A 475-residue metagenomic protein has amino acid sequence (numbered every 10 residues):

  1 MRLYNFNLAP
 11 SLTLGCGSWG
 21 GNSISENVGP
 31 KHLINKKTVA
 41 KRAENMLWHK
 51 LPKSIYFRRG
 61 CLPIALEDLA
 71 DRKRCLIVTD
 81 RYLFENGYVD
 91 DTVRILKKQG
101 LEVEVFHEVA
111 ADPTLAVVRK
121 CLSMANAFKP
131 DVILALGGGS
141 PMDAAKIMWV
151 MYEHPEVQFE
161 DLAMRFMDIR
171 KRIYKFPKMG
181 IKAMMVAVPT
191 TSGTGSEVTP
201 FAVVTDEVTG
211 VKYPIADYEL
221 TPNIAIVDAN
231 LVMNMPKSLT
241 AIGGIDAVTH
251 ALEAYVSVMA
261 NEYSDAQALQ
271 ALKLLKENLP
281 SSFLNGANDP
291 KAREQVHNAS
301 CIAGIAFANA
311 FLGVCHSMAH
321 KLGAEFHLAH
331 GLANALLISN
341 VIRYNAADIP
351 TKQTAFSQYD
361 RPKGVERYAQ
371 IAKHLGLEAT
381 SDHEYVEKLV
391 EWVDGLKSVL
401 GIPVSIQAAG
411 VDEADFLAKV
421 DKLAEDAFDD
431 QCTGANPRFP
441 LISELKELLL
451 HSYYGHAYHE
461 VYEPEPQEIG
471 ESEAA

Functional and structural regions predicted by a protein language model:
M1-H49: C-terminal segments
M46-V132, I406: ATP/NTP phosphate-donor binding region
L62, E85-Y88, L115, S140-A145 (+3 more regions): Short glycine/serine/threonine-rich phosphate/pyrophosphate-binding segments that cradle anionic phosphate groups
A116-N230: Glycine/threonine-rich beta-strand-loop-alpha-helix active-site module that forms ligand/phosphate-binding
V198-A310: Carboxylate- and glycine-rich phosphate/diphosphate-binding segment that chelates Mg2+/Mn2+
L328-D415, Y458-G470, A475: Gly/Pro-rich interdomain helix-loop hinge
D415-A475: Short, amphipathic C-terminal "tail helix"
